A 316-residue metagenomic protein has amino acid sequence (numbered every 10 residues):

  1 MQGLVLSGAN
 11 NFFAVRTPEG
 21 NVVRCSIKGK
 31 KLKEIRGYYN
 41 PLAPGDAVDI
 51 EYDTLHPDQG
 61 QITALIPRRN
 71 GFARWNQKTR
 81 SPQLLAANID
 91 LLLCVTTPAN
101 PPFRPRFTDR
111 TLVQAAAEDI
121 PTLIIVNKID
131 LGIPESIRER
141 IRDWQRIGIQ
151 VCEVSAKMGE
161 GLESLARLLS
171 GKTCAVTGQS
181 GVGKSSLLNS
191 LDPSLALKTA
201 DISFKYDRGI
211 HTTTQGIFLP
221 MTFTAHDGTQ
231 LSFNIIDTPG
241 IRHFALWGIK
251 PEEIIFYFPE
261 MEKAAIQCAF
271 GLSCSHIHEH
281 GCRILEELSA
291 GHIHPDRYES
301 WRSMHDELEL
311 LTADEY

Functional and structural regions predicted by a protein language model:
M1-N11: Structural detector for short beta-strands of small beta-barrel domains
N11, G37-T54, I66-L85, L91 (+5 more regions): Helix-rich effector regions associated with P-loop NTPase G domains
F13-T17, C25, I50: SH3/SH3-like beta-barrel fold
V22-N40: Beta-strand/loop nucleic-acid-binding surfaces
P57-F72, N88-F107, L123, D130-P134: Conserved Switch II/interswitch segment of TRAFAC-class P-loop GTPases
R106-A117: Histidine-anchored nucleotide/phosphate-binding helix
L131-V182: Canonical P-loop GTPase G-domain recognition
S180, S185, S190: Walker A/P-loop
